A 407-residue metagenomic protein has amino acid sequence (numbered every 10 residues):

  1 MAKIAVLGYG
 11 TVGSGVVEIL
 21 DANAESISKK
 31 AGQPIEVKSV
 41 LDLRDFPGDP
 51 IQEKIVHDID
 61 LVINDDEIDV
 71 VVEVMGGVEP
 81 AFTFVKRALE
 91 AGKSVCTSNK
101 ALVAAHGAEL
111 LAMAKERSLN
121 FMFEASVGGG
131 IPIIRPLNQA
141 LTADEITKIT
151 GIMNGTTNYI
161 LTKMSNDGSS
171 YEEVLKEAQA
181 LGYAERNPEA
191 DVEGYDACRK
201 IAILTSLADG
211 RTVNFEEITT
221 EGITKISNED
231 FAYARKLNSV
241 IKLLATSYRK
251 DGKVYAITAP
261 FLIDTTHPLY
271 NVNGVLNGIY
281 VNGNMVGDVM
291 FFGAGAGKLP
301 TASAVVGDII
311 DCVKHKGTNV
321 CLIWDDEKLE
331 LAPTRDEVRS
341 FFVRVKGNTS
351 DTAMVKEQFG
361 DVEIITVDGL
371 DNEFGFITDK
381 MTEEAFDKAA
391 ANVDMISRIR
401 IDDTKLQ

Functional and structural regions predicted by a protein language model:
M1-E90: N-terminal glycine-/serine-/threonine-rich beta1-alpha1-beta2 phosphate-ribose binding loop of Rossmann-like
L7, E73-M75, S98, A105 (+1 more regions): Structural motif
I68, K115-D196, I203: Rossmann-like NAD(P)H-binding beta-loop-alpha module
A81-R87, A91, K100-N138: Rossmann-fold NAD(P)-binding glycine/threonine-rich loop
S94-C96: A short hydrophobic/small-residue beta-strand
I146-T150, N158-L161, S165, E177 (+3 more regions): Catalytic, metal-anchored helix/loop core of enzyme active sites in primary metabolism
L175-N271, L276-G278: Substrate-binding/catalytic subdomain of NAD(P)-dependent oxidoreductase enzymes
I309-Q407: A conserved regulatory-domain signal marking ACT and ACT-like small-molecule sensing domains and adjacent regulatory
